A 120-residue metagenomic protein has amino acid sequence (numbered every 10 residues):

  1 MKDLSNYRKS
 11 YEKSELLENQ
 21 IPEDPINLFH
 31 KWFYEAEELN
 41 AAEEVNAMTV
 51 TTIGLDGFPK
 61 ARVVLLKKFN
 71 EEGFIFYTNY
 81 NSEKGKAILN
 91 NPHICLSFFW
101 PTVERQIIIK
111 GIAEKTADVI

Functional and structural regions predicted by a protein language model:
M1-I120: Binding-site signature for planar aromatic cofactors or substrates
